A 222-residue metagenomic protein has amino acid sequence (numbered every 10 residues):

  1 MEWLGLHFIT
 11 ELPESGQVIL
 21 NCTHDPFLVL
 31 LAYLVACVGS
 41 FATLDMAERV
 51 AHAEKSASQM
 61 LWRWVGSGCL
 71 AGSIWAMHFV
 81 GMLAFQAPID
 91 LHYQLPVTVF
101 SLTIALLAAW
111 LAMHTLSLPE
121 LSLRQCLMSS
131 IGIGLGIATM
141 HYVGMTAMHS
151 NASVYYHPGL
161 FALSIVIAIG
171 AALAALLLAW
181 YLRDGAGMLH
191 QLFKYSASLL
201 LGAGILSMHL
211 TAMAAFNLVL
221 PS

Functional and structural regions predicted by a protein language model:
M1-T23, L220: Short, strongly hydrophobic alpha-helical membrane anchors
E2, C22-G39, A57-A147, P158-G170: Individual alpha-helical transmembrane segments in multi-pass integral membrane proteins
V18-C22, K55-M60, V154, Q191: Helix-boundary and loop/linker segments of multi-pass membrane transporters
D45-A57, S117-L123, A179-K194: Juxtamembrane membrane-water interface segments of multi-pass membrane proteins, especially cytoplasmic-side
M145-Y155, A214-N217, P221: A feature for loop-to-transmembrane-helix boundaries and adjacent hydrophobic helices in multi-pass integral membrane
G159-S222: Interfacial "cap-and-anchor" motif at the non-cytosolic start of specific transmembrane alpha-helices
